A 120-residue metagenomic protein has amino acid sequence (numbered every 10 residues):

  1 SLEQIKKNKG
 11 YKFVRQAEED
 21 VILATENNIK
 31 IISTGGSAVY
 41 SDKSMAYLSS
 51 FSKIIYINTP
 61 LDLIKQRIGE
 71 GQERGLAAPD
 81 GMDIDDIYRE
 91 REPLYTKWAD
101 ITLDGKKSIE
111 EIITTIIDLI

Functional and structural regions predicted by a protein language model:
S1-Y47: ATP-dependent small-molecule kinase phosphotransfer cores that center on conserved nucleotide phosphate-binding segments
K6, E18, E26, R67-I68 (+3 more regions): Short, flexible helix/strand-to-coil boundary loops that buttress conserved ligand/catalytic motifs in alpha/beta
N28-I29, F51-S52, W98-A99: Short, well-ordered alpha-helix to beta-strand connector turns
G35-V39, P60-D62, S108: Short glycine-rich anion-binding loops that position phosphate/pyrophosphate groups of nucleotides and phosphorylated
K43-A46, Q66-E70, T114-I117: Short amphipathic alpha-helical segments
F51-P93: A glycine- and Lys/Arg-enriched "phosphate-lid" helix/loop adjacent to the NTP-binding pocket of small-molecule kinases
E92-I120: NTP-dependent small-molecule kinase module
